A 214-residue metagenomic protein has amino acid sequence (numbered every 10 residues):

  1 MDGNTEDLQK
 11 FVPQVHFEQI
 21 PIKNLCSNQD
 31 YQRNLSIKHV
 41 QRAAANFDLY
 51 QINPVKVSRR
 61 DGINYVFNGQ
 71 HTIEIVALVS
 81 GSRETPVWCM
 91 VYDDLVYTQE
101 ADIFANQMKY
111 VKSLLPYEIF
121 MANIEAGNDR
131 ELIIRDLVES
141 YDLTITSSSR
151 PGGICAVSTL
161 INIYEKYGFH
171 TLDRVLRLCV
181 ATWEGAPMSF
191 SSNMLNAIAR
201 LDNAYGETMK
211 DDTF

Functional and structural regions predicted by a protein language model:
M1-M90: Short alpha-helix boundary/capping and kink motifs at helix termini
S82-F214: Solvent-exposed functional surfaces
